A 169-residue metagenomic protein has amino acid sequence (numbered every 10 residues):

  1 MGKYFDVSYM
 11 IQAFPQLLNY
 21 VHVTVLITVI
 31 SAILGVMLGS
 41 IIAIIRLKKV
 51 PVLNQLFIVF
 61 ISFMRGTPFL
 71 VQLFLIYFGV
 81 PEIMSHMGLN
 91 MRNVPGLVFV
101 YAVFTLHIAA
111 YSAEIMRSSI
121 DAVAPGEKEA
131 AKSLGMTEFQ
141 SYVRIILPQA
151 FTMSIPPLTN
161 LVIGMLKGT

Functional and structural regions predicted by a protein language model:
M1-T169: Transmembrane alpha-helices and adjacent helix-loop boundaries
